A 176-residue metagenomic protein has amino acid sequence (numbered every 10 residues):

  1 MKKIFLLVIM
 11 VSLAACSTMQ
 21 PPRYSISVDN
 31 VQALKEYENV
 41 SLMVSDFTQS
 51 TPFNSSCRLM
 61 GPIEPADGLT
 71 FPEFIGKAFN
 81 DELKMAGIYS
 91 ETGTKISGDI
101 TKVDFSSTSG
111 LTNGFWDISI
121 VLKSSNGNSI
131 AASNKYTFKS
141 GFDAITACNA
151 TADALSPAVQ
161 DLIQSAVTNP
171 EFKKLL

Functional and structural regions predicted by a protein language model:
M1-C16: Sec-dependent bacterial lipoprotein signal peptides
C16-E73, K77, E171-L176: A structural "domain/chain start" motif
S17-S27, M85-T146: Surface-exposed short loop/turn segments
S55-G68, N126-T168: Short secondary-structure boundary motifs at beta->alpha junctions and helix caps
N80, K84, I88, I163-E171: Sec-exported extracytoplasmic/periplasmic mature domains
